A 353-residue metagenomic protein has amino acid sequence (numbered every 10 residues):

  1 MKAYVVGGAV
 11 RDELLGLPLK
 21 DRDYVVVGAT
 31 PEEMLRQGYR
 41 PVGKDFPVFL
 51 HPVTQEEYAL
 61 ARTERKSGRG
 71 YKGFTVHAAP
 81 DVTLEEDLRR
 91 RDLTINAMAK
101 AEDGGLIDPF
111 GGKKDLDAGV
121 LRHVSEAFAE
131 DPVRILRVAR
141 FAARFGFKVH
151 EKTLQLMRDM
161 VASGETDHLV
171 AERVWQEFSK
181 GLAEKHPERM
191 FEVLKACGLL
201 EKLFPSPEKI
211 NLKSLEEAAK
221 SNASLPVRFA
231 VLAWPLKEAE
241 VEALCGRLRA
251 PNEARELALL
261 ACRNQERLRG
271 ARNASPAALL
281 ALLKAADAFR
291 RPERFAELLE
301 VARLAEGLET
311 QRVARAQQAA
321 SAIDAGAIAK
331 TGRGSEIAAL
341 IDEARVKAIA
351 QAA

Functional and structural regions predicted by a protein language model:
M1-A353: Catalytic cores of the polymerase beta-like nucleotidyltransferase superfamily and closely associated nucleotide
